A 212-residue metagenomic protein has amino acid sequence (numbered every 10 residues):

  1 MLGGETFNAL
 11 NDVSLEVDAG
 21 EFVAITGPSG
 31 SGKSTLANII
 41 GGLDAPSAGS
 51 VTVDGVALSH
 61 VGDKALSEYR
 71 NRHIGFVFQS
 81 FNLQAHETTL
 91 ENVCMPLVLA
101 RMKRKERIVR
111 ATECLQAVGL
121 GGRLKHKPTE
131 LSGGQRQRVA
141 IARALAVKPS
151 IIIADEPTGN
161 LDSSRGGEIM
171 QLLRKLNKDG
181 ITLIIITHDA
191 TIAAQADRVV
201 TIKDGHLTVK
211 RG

Functional and structural regions predicted by a protein language model:
M1-I202: ABC family nucleotide-binding domain
V199-R211: H-loop (His-switch) and adjacent beta-strand-loop-beta switch element of ABC-type ATPase nucleotide-binding domains
